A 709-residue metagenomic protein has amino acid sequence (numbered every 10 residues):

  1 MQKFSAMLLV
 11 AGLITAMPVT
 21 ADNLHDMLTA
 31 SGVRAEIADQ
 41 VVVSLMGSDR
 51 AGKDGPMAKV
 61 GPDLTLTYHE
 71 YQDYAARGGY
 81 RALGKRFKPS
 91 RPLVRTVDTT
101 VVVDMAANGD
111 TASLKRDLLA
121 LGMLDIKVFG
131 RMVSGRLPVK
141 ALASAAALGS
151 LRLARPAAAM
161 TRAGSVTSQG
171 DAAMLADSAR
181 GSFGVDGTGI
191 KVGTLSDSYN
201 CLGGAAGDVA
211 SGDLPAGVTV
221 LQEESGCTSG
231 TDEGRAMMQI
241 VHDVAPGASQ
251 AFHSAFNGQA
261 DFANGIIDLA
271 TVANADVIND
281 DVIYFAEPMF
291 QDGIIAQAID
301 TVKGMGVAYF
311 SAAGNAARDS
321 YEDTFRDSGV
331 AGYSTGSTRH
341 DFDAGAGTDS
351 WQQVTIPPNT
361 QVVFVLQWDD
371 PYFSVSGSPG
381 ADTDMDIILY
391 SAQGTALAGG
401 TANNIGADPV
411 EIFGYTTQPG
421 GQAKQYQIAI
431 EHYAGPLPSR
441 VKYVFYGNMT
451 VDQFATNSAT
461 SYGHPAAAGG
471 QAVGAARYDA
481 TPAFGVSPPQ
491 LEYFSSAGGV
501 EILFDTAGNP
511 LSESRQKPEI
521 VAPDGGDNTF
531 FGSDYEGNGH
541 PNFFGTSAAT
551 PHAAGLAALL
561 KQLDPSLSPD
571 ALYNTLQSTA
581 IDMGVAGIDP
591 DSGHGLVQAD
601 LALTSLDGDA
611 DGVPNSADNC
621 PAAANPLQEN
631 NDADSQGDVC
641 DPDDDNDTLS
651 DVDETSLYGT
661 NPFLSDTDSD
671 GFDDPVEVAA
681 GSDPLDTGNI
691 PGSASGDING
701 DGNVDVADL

Functional and structural regions predicted by a protein language model:
M7-A16: Bacterial N-terminal signal peptides
P18-T231, A236-D243, M289, A346-W351: Autoinhibitory N-terminal propeptides
P92, N279-D281, F484, I520 (+2 more regions): C-terminal subdomain of the subtilisin-like protease fold in secreted/lumenal serine endopeptidases
P215-E224, Q239-F256, L567-M583: Short helix-loop-beta-strand segments that form the rim/entrance of peptidase-like active sites
T231-M238, H242, A248-A468, A480 (+3 more regions): Substrate-binding/access-modulating region of protease and related hydrolase catalytic domains
S378, Q393-N404, T481-A548: Catalytic-core environment of secreted peptidases
A549-D564: Short, small-residue alpha-helix embedded
T604-V704: Extracellular calcium-associated, cysteine-rich motifs in secreted modular proteins
